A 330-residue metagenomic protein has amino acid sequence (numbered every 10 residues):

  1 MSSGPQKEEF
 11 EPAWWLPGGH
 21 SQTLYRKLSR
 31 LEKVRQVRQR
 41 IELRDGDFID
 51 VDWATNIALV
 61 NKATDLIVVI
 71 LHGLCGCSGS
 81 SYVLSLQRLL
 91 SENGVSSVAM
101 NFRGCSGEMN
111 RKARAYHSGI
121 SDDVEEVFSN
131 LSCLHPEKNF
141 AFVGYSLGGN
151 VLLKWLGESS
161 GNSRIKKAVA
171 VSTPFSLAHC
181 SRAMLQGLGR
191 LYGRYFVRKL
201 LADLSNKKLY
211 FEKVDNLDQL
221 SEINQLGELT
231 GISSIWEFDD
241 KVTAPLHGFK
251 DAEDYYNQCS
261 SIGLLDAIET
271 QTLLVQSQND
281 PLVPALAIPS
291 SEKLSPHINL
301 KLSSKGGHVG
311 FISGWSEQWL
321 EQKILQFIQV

Functional and structural regions predicted by a protein language model:
W15-A63, I312-W315: N-terminal cap/lid segment of alpha/beta-hydrolase-fold proteins
T64-G73: Short beta-strand element of the alpha/beta-hydrolase
Y82-A99: Short amphipathic alpha-helix adjacent to the substrate-entry channel of hydrolases
L89, R103-A141: Catalytic nucleophile-loop/oxyanion-hole region of alpha/beta-hydrolase and closely related hydrolase-like folds
H135-E137, A141-P245: Alpha/beta-hydrolase-fold enzymes
I268, L274-Q276, D280: Short beta-strand/loop motif that positions the catalytic acidic residue of the alpha/beta-hydrolase fold
K293-V309: Catalytic histidine neighborhood in serine/cysteine hydrolases with alpha/beta-hydrolase-type architecture
G306-W319: Catalytic histidine-centered segment of alpha/beta-hydrolase-like enzymes
